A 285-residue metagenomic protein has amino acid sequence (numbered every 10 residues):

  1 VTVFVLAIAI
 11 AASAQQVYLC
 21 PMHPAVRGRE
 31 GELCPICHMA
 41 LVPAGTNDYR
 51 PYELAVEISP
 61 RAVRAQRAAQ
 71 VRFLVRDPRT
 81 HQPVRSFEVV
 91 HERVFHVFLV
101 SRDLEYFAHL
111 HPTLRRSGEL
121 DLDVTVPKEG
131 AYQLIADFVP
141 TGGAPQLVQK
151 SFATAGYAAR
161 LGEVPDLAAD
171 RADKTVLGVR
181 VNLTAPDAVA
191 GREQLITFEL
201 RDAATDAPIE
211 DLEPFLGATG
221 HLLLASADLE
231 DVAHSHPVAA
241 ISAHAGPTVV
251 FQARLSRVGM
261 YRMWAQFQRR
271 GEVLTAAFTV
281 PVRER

Functional and structural regions predicted by a protein language model:
F4-R285: Intrinsically disordered, low-complexity terminal tails/loops enriched in metal-binding residues
